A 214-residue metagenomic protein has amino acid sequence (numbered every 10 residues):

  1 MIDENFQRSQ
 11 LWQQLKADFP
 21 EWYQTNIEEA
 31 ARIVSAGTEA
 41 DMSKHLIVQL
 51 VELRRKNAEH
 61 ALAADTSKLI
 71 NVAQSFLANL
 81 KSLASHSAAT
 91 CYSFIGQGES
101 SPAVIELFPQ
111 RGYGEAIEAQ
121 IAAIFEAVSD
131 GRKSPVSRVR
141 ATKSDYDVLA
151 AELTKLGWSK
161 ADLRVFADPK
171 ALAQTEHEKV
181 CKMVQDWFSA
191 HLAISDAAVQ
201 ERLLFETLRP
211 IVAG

Functional and structural regions predicted by a protein language model:
M1-E99: N-terminal Sec/ER secretory leader and immediately downstream segment of secreted/extracellular precursors
I2-N5, S9-A17, L62-S67, E115-F125 (+2 more regions): Aliphatic-rich, non-membrane protein domains
D3, D18, D41, D65 (+6 more regions): Acidic-enriched, low-complexity/disordered segments with a strong bias for Aspartate over Glutamate
R8, K16, R32, R54-R55 (+9 more regions): Arginine residue identity/basic-tract feature
S35-L46, D65-T66, S87, R138-A141 (+3 more regions): Alpha-helix capping and helix-coil boundary motifs
S82-K170: Extended amphipathic alpha-helical interaction segments
W158-G214: A cross-kingdom marker for long, charged
